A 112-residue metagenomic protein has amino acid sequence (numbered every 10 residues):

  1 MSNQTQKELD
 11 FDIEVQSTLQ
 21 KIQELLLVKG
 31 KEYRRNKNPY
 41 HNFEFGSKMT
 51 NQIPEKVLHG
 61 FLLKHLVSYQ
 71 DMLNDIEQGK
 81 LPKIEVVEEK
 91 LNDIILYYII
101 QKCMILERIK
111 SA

Functional and structural regions predicted by a protein language model:
M1-A112: Intrinsically disordered, low-complexity regulatory regions that flank transcription factor DNA-binding cores
